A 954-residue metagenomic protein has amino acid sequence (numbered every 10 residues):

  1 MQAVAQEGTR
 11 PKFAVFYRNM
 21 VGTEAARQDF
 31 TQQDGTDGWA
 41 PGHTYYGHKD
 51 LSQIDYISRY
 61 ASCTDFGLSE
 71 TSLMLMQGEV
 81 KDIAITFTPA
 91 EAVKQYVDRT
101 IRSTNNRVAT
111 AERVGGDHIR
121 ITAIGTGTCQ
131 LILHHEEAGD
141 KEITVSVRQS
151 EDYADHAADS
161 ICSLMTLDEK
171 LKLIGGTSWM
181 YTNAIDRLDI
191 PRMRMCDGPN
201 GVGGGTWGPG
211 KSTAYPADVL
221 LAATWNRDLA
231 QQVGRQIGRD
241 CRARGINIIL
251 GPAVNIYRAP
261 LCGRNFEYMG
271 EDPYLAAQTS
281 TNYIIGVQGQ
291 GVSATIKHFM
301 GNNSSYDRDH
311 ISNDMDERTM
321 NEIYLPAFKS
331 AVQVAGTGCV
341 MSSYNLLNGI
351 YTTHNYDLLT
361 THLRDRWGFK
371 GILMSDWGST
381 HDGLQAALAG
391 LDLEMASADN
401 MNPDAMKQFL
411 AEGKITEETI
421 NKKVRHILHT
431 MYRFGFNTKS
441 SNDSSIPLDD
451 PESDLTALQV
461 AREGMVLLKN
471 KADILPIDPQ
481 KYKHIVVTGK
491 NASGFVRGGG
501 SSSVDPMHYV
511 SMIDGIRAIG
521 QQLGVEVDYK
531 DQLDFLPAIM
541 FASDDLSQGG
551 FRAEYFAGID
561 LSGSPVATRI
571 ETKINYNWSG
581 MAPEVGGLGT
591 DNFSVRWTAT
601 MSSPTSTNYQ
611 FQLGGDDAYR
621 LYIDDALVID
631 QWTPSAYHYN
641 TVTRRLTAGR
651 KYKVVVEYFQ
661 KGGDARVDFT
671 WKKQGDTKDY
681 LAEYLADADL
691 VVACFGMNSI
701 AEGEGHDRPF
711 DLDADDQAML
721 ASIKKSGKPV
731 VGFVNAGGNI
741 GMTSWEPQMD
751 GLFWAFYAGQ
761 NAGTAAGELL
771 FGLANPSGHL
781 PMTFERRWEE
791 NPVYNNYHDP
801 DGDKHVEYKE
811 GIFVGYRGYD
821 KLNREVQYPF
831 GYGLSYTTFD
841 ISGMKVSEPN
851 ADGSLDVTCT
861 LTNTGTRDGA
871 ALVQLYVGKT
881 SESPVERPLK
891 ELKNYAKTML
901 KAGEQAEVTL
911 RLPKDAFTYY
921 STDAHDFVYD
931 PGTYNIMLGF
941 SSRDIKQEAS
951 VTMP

Functional and structural regions predicted by a protein language model:
M1, A5, M20, Q53 (+6 more regions): Glycoside hydrolase catalytic-domain context in secreted enzymes
M1-A3, R10-S58: Extracellular disulfide-rich cysteine clusters
T31-Q32, T122-T128, T860-L861: Secondary-structure transition/turn motif
W39, H43, A61, V108-A109 (+1 more regions): Short glycine-aromatic motifs
Y56, F66-E70, D98-R102, V108-E112 (+4 more regions): Generic structural motif
Y60-S150: Extracytoplasmic soluble-region selector
C129, K141-I143, Y652, A906-V908 (+1 more regions): Short beta-strand segments
H135-E142, K661-G663, S942-I945: Short, exposed coil/turn segments at beta-strand boundaries within extracellular/luminal domains
